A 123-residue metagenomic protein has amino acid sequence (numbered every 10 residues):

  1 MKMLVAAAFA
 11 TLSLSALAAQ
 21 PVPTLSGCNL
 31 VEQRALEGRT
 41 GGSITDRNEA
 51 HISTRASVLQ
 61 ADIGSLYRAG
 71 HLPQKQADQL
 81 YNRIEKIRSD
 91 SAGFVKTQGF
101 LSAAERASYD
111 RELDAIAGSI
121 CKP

Functional and structural regions predicted by a protein language model:
M1-Q20: Classic N-terminal secretory signal peptides
A19-S43: N-terminal propeptides/low-complexity segments immediately following signal peptides in secreted or periplasmic proteins
S43-A50, T54, A61-R111, A115-G118 (+1 more regions): Surface-exposed, polar/charged faces of alpha-helical domains in mature secreted/periplasmic/lumenal proteins
